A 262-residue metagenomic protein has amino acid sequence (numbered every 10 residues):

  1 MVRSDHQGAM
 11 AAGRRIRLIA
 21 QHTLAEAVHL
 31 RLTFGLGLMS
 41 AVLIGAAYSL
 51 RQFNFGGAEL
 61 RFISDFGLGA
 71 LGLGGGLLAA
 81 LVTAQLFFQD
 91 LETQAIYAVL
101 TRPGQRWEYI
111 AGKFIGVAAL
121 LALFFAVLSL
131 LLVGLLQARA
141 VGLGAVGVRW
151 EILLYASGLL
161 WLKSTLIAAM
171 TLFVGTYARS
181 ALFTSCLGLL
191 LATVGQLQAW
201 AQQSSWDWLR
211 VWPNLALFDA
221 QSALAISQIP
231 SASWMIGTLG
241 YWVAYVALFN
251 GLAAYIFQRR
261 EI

Functional and structural regions predicted by a protein language model:
V2-F34: Aromatic- and glycine-rich beta-strand/loop motifs that create alpha-glucan
G8-A9, G37, A41-L86, I110-A178 (+1 more regions): Secretory targeting signals
G13, A46, L50-D65, Y177 (+1 more regions): Terminal transmembrane helical anchor/hairpin motif
E26, R31, G37-S40, Y109 (+2 more regions): Hydrophobic alpha-helical membrane-insertion segments
F34, W107, A181-L182: Residues that define the loop-to-transmembrane-helix transition and helix capping in multi-pass membrane transporters
G76-T83, I96, L131, M170 (+3 more regions): Hydrophobic/aromatic residues in alpha-helical transmembrane segments
Q89-Q94, A98: Membrane-helix interface/capping segments
L100-Q105: Short helix-to-coil transition segments within interhelical loops that connect adjacent transmembrane helices
